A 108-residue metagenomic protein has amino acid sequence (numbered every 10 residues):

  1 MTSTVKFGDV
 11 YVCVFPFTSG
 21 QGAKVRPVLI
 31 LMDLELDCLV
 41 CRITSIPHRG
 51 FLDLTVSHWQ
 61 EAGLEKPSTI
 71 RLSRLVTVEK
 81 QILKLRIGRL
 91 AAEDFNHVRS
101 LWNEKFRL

Functional and structural regions predicted by a protein language model:
S19-V25, I30-Q60: Compact nucleic-acid interaction/catalytic patches
W59-L108: C-terminal terminal-subdomain/extension
